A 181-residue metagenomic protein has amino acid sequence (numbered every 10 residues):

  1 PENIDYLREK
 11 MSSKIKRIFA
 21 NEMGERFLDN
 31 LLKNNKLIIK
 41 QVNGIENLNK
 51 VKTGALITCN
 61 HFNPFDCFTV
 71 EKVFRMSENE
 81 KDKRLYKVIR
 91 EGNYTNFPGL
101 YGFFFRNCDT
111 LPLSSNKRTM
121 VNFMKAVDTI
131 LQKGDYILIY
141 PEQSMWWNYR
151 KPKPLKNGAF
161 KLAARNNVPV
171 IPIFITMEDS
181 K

Functional and structural regions predicted by a protein language model:
K14-K36, N96-N107: Alpha-helical membrane-targeting segments
L28-H61: Helix-to-loop junction immediately C-terminal to a conserved catalytic motif
I38, N116-V121, P152-K153: A conditional alpha-helix N-cap/helix-loop micro-motif detector
N49-K117: Catalytic core of membrane glycerolipid acyltransferases/transacylases, capturing the structured, soluble-facing
G54-L56, G134-Y140, I171: Residue-level preference for the first positions of well-ordered beta-strands
H61-N63, E142-M145: Short glycine-rich anion-binding loops that position phosphate/pyrophosphate groups of nucleotides and phosphorylated
G99-G102, Y136, W147-K181: A cross-family acyltransferase "interaction/gating" segment
V121-I130: TIR-domain catalytic/interaction hotspot
